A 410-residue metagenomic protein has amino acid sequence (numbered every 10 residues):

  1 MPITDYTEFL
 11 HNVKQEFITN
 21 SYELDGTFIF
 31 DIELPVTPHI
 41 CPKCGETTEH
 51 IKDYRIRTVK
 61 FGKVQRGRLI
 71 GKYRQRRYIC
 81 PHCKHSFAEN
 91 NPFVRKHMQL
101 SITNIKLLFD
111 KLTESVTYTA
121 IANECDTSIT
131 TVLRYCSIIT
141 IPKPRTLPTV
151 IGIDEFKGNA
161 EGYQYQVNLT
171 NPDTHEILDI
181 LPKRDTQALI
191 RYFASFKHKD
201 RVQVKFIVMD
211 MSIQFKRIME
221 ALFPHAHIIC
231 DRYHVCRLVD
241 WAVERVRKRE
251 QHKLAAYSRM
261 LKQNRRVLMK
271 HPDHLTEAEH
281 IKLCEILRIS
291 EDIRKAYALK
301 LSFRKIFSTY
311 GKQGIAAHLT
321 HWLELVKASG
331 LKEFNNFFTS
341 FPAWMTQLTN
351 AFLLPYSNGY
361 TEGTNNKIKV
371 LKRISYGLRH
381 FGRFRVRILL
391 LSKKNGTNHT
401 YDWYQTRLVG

Functional and structural regions predicted by a protein language model:
M1-H85, N91: Short, conserved DNA-binding cores of transcription-related domains
P38, K43, E49, C136 (+7 more regions): Acidic/histidine-rich catalytic cores and adjacent linkers of DNA breakage/strand-transfer/modification proteins
G45, V59-G162, V202, R217 (+1 more regions): Short, positively charged, Gly/Tyr-enriched micro-motifs that form contact patches at catalytic or ligand/partner
G67, F93-K96, A226, E250-L254: Short, polar/flexible loop-turn hinges at active-site or ligand-entry regions and domain interfaces
H97-L100, L178-D200, F206: Active-site beta-loop-alpha junctions of metal-dependent nucleic acid enzymes, especially the RNase H-like/DDE
V235-A256: Short alpha-helix plus adjacent loop in nuclease-associated cores
